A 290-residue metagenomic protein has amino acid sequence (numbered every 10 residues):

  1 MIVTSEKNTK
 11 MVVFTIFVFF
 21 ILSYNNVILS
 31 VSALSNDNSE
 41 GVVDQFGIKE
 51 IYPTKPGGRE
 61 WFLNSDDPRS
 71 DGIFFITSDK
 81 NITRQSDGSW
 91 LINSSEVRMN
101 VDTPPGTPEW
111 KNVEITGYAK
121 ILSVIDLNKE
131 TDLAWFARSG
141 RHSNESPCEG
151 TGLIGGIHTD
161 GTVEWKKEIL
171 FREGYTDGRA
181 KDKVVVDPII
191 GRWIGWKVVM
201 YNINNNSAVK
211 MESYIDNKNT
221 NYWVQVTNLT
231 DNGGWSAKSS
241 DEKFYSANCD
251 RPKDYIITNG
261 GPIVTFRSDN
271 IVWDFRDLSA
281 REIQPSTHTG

Functional and structural regions predicted by a protein language model:
T15-Y24: Bacterial N-terminal signal peptides
L34-D79: Extracellular carbohydrate-recognition regions
L34-P53, V124-D126, N232-G290: Ligand-recognition surfaces built from glycine- and aromatic
F75-E173, E282-T287: Secretory/extracellular carbohydrate-interaction modules and structurally similar beta-sandwich "look-alikes"
T103-I115, K183-R192, D274: Extracellular/lumenal carbohydrate-interaction signature centered on repeated Trp-anchored short motifs
G117-A119, W196, L278: Short hydrophobic/aromatic patches on beta-strands that form ligand-binding or substrate-lining surfaces
T162-V186, Y222-T265: Surface-exposed intrinsically disordered loops and tails
P188-E242: Carbohydrate-binding surfaces in secreted/extracellular proteins
